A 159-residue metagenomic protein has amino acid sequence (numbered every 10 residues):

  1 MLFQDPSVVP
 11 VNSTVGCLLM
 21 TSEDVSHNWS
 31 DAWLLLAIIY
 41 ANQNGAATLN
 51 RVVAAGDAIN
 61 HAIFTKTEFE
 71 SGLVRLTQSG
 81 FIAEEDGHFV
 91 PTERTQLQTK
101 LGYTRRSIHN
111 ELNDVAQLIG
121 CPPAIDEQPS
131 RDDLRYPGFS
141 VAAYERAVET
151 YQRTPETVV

Functional and structural regions predicted by a protein language model:
G16-A46: Short alpha-helical segments that sit at the start of domains
G45-G56: Short acidic, hydrophobic short linear motifs in intrinsically disordered regions
A54-F64: Short helix-coil junctions and helix-kink-helix linkers
I63-R75: Short amphipathic alpha-helical interaction segments
T77-G87: A short, conserved structural fragment
H88-E93: Minor-groove-contacting beta-hairpin "wing" of winged helix-turn-helix DNA-binding domains
Q96-Q128: Short, amphipathic alpha-helical interaction segments positioned at domain boundaries
P137-V159: Glycine-rich, aromatic-bearing surface loops/beta-hairpins
